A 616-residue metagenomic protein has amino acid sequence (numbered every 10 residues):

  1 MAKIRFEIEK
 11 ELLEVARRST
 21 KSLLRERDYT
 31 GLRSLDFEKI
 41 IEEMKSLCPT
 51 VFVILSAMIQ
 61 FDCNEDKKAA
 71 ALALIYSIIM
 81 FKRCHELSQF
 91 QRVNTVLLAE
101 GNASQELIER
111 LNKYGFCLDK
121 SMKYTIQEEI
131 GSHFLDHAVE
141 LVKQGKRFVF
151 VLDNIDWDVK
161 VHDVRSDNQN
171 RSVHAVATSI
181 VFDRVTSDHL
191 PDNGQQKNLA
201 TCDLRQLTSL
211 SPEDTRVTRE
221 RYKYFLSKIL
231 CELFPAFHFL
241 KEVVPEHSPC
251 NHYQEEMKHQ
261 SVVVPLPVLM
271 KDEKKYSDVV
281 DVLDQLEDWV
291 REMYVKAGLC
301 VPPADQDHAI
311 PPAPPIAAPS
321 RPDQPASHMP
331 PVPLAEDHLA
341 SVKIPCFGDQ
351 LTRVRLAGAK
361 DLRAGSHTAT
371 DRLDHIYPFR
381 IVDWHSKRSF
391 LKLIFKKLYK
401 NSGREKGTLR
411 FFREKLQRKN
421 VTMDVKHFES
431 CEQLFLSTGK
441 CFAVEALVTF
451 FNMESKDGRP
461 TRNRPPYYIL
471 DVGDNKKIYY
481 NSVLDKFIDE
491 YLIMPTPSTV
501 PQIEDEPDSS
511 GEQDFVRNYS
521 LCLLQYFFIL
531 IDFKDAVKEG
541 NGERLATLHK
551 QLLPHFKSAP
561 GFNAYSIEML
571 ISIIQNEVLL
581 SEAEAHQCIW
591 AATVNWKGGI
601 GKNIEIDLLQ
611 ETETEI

Functional and structural regions predicted by a protein language model:
M1-I616: Buried hydrophobic core signal strongest for RNase H-like alpha/beta domains in large, well-folded nucleic-acid enzymes
